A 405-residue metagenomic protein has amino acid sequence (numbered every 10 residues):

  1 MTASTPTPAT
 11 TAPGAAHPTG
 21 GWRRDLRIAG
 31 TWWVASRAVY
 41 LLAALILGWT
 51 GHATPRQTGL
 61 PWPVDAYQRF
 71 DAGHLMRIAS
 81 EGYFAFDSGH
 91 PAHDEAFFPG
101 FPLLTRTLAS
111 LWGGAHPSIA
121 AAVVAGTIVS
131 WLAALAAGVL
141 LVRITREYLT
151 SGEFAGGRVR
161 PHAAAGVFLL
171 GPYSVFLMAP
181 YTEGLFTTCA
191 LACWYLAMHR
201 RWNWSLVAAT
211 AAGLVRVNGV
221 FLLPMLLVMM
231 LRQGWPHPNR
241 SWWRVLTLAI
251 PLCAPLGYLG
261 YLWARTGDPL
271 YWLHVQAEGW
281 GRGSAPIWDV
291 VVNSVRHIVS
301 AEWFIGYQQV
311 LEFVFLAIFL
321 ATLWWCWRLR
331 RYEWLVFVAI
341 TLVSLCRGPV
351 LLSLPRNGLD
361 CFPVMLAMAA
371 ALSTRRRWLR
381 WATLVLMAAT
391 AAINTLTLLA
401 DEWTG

Functional and structural regions predicted by a protein language model:
S36-H52, Y67, E95, L223-I318 (+2 more regions): Membrane-lumen/periplasm interface segments of specific transmembrane helices in polyprenyl phosphate-linked
R69-F84, P91-H116, I287-S294, L345: Short hydrophobic/aromatic helix or loop-helix immediately within or flanking a transmembrane segment in polytopic
E95, P99, L103, G114-V139 (+1 more regions): Loop-to-helix entry region of an early transmembrane alpha helix in multi-pass inner-membrane enzymes
T107, A125-T150, I318-T322: Transmembrane-helix motifs of polytopic, lipid-linked glycan transferases
H116-A121, V142-L170, Y332-V336: Transmembrane-helix signature of polytopic, membrane-embedded enzymes that assemble or transfer cell-envelope glycans
V129-L132, E147, A163-Y195, W204 (+2 more regions): Multi-pass, polyprenyl lipid-linked donor-dependent membrane glycosyltransferases
F154-A155, C193-W204, L372: Membrane-interface transmembrane helices that cradle and orient dolichyl/undecaprenyl
A249-L252, T374-T404: Signature aromatic-anchored transmembrane alpha helix within multi-pass, membrane-resident enzymes that catalyze glycan
